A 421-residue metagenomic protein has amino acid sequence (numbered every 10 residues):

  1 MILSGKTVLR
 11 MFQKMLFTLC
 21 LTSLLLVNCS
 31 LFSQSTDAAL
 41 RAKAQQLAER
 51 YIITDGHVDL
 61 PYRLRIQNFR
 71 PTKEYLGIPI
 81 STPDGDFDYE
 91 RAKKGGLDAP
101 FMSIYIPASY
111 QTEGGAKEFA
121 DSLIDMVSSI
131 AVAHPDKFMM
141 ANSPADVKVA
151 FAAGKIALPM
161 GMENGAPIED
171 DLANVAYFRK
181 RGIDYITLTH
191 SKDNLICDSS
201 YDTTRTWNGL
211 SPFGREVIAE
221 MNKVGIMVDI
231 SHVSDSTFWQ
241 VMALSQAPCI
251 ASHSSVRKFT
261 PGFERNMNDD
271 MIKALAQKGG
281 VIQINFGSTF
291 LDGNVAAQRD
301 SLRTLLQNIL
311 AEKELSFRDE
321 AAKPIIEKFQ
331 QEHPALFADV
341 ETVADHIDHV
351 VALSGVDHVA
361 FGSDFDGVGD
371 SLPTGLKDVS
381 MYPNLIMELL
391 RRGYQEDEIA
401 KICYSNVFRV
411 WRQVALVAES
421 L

Functional and structural regions predicted by a protein language model:
I2-L19: Bacterial N-terminal signal peptides that target proteins for export
L16-N28: Bacterial N-terminal signal peptides
C29-N208, R257, P261-L421: N-terminal hydrophobic targeting/anchoring segments and the immediately downstream early-domain regions of hydrolases
D171-V175, T237-A247: Distinct, well-ordered alpha-helical segments
N208-N222, V241-C249: Alpha-helix-loop-beta-strand connector modules within alpha/beta enzyme cores
E216-I230, S234-Q240, D270-Q277, H349: Substrate-binding cleft of carbohydrate-active enzyme catalytic domains
H253: Conserved active-site aspartate in kinases
